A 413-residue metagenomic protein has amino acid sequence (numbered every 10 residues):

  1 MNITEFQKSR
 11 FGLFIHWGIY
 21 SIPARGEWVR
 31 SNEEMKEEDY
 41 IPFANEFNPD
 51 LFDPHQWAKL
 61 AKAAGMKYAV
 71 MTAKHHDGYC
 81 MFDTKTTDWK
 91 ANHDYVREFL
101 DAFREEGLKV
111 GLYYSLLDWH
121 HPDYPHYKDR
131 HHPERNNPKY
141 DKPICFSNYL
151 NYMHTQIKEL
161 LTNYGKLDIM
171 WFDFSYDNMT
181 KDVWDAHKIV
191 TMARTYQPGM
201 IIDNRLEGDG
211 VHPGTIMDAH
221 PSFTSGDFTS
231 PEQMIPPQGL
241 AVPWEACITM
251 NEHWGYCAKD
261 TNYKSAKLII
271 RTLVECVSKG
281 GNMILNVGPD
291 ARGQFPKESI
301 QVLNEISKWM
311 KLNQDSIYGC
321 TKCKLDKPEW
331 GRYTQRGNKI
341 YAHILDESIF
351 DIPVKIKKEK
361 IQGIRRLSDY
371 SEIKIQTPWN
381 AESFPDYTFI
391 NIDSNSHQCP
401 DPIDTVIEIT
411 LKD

Functional and structural regions predicted by a protein language model:
M1-D413: Mature catalytic domains of secreted/periplasmic carbohydrate-active enzymes
